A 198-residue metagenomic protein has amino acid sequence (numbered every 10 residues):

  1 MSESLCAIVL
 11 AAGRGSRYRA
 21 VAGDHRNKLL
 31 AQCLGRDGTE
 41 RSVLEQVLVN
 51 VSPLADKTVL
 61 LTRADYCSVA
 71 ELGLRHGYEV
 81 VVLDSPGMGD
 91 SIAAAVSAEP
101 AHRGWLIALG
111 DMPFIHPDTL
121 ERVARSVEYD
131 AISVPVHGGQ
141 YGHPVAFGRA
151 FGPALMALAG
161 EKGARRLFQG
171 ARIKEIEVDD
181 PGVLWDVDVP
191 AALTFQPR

Functional and structural regions predicted by a protein language model:
M1-A7, A157-R198: Conserved alpha/beta core of the MobA/IspD/sugar-nucleotide pyrophosphorylase nucleotidyltransferase superfamily
S2-A64: N-terminal glycine-rich phosphate-binding loop and ensuing alpha1 helix
I8-A12, L61, A108-L109, P135-G138 (+1 more regions): Short beta-strand segments
G13-S16, D65-Y66, P86, G110-P113: Short glycine-rich anion-binding loops that position phosphate/pyrophosphate groups of nucleotides and phosphorylated
R26, L54, L74-G77, F151 (+1 more regions): Short, structured coil segments at secondary-structure junctions
C33, V81, P135, I176-V178 (+1 more regions): Hydrophobic residues at beta-strand termini and immediately following loops that shape nucleotide-binding pockets
R41-L106: Conserved N-terminal catalytic core of the sugar/cofactor nucleotidyltransferase
V81-R149, P153-M156: Conserved beta-loop-beta/alpha segment of the NTase-like Rossmann-fold superfamily that binds/positions NTPs
